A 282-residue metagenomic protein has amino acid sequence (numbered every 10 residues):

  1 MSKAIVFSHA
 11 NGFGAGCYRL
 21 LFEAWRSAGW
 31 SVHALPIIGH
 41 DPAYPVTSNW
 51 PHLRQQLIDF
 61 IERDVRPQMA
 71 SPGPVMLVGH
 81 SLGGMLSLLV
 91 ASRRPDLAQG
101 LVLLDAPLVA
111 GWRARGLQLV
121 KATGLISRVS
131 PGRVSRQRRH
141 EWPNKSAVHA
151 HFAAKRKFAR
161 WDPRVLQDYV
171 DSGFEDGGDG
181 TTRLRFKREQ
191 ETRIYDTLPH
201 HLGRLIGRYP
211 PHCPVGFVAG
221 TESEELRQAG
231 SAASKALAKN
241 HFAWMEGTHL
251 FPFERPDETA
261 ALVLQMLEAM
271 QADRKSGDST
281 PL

Functional and structural regions predicted by a protein language model:
S2-Y44, V65: Conserved HGGG/HGGXW glycine-rich cap/lid loop of the alpha/beta-hydrolase fold
V6-A10, H80, A219: The conserved beta1-alpha1 loop
H33-V78, L108, L117-V120, A261: Active-site loop/oxyanion-hole signature of alpha/beta-hydrolase fold enzymes
G73-G116: Conserved hydrolase catalytic core segment
L101-H140, R227: Flexible "cap/lid" loop of the alpha/beta hydrolase fold
R136-R193: Conserved alpha/beta-hydrolase catalytic His-Asp/Glu region
R164, F174-K235: Conserved serine/cysteine hydrolase catalytic core
G247-A260: Catalytic histidine-centered segment of alpha/beta-hydrolase-like enzymes
